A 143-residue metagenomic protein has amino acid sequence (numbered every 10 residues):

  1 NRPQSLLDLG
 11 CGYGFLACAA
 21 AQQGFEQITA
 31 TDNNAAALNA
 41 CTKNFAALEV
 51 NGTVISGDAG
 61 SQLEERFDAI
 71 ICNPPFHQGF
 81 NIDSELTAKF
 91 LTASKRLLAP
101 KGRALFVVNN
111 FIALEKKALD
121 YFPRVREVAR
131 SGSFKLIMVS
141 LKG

Functional and structural regions predicted by a protein language model:
N1-R66, C72: Conserved SAM/SAH cofactor-binding pocket of Class I
D32-N34, L86, N109-N110: Short beta->alpha hinge that forms the Motif I/post-I loop of the SAM-binding pocket
V54, R124-R130: Short hydrophobic/aromatic-enriched beta-strand-loop microsegments
I71-N81: A short SAM/SAH-binding and catalytic strip from SAM-dependent methyltransferases
A88-P100: A short glycine-rich, Lys/Arg-flanked "PGG" loop and its adjoining helix->strand segment in the class I
K101-V107: Conserved beta-strand signature within the Rossmann-like core of class I S-adenosyl-L-methionine
N109-F122: Conserved class I S-adenosyl-L-methionine
R130-G143: Core SAM-dependent methyltransferase catalytic element
